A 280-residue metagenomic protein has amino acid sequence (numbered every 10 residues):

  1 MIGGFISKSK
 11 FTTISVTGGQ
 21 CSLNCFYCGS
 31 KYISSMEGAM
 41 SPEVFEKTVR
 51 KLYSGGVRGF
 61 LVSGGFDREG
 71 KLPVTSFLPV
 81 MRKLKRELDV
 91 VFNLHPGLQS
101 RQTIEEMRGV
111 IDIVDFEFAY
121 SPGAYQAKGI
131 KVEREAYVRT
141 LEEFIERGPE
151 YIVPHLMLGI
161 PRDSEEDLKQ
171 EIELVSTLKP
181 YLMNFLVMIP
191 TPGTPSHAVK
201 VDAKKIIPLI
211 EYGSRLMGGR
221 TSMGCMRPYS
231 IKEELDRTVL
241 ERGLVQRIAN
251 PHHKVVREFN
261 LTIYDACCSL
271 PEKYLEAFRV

Functional and structural regions predicted by a protein language model:
M1-G4, S176-V280: Auxiliary Fe-S-binding modules of radical SAM enzymes
M1-S22, F26-E37: N-terminal [4Fe-4S]-dependent radical SAM core
S15, N93-G97, H155, G224-M226: Structural motif
C25, V62, V175, V239: Conserved, mostly hydrophobic/aromatic
Y32-E43, L52-T75, L84-T103, D112-R139 (+2 more regions): Core AdoMet radical
K47-T48, Q102-T103, E234-L235: Short acidic active-site motifs
T75-K83, E233, V239: N-terminal active-site wall of soluble small-molecule enzyme domains
E105-E106, V110-D115, Y120-G224, A249: C-terminal scaffold of the Radical SAM
